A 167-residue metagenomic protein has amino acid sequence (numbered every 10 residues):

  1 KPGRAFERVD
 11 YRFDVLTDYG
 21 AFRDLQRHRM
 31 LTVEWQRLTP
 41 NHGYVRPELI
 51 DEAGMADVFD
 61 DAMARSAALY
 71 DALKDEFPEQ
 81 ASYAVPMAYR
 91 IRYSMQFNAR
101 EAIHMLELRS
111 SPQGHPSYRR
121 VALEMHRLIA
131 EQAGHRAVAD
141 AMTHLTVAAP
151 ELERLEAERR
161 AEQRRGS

Functional and structural regions predicted by a protein language model:
K1-S167: A conserved ligand/cofactor-binding region detector
